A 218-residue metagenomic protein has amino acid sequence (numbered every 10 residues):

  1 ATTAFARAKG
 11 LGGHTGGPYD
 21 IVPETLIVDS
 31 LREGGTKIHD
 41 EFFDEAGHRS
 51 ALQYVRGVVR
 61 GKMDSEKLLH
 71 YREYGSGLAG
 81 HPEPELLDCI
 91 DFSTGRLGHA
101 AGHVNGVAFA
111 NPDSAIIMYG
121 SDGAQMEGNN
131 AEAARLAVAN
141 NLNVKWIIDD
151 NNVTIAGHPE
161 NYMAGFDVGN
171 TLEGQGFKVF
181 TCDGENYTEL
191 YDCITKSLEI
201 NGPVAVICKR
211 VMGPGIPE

Functional and structural regions predicted by a protein language model:
T3-A4, A8-N140: Cofactor-binding active-site loop characterized by glycine-rich and histidine/acidic residues
G34-G35, E83-E218: Glycine-rich ThDP/TPP pyrophosphate-binding loop and its adjacent helix/strand module within ThDP-dependent enzymes
